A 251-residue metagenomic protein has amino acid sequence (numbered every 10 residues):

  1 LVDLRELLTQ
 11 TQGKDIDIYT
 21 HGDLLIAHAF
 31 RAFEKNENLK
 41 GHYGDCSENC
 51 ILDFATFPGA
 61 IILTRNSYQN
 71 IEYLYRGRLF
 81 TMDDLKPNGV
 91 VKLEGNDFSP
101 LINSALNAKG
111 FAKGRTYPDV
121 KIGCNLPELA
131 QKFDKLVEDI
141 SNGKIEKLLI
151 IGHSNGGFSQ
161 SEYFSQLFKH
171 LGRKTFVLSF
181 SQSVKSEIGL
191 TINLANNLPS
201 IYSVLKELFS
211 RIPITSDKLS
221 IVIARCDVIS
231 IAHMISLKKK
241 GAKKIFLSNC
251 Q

Functional and structural regions predicted by a protein language model:
L1-K206, S210-Q251: Metallocofactor- and cofactor-centric catalytic cores in central/energy metabolism, strongly enriched
